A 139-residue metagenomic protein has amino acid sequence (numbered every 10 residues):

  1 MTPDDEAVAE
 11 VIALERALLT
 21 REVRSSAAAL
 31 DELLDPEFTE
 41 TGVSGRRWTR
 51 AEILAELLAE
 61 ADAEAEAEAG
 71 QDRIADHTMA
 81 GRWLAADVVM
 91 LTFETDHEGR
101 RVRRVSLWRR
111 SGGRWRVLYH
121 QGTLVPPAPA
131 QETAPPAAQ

Functional and structural regions predicted by a protein language model:
T2-E32, E37-Q139: A beta-strand edge to alpha-helix "cap/lid" segment located at domain peripheries
